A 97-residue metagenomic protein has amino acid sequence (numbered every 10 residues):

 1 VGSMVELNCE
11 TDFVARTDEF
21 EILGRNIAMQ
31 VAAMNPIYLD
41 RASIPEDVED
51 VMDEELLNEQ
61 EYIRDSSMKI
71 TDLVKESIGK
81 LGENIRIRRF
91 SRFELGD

Functional and structural regions predicted by a protein language model:
V1-D97: N-terminal assembly/interaction segments in proteins that build large macromolecular machines
